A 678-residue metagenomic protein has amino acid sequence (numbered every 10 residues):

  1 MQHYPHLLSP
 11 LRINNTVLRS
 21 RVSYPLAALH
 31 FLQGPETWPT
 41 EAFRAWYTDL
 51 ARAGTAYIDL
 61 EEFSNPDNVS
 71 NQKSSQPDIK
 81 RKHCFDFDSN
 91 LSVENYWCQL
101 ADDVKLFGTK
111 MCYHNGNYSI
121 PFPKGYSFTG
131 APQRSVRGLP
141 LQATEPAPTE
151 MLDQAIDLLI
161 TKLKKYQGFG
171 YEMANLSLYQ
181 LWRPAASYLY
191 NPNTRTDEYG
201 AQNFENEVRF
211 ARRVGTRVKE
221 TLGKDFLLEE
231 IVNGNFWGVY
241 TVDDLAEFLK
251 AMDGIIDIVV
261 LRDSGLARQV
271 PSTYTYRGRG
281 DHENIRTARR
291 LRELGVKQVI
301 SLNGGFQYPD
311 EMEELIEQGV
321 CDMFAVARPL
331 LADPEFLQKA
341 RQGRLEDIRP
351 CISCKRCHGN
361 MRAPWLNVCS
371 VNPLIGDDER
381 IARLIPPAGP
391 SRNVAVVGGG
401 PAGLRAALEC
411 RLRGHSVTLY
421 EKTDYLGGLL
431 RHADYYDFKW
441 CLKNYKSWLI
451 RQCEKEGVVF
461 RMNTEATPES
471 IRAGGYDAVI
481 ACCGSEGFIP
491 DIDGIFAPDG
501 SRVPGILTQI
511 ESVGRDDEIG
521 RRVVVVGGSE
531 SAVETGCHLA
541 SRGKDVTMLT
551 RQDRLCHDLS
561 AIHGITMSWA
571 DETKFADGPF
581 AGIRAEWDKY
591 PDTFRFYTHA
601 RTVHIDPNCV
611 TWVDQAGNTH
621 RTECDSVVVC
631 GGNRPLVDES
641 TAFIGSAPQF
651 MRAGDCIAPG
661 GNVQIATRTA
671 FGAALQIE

Functional and structural regions predicted by a protein language model:
M1-V397, P401, R405-L412, S416 (+4 more regions): Flavin-dependent oxidoreductase catalytic cores
M173, D477-A478, D625-C630: Short SAM/SAH-binding signature in class I
I316, S391-L419, R461-R472, C483-I492 (+3 more regions): Rossmann-like dinucleotide/flavin-binding elements
V320, C453-F460, D499-P504, W587-R595 (+1 more regions): A short helix-to-beta-strand connector/capping loop
I352-W365, I471, Y476-A497: Helix-enriched interaction subdomains in cytosolic or periplasmic regions, typified by TIR/SEFIR signaling/NADase cores
L419-E456, G536-R601, I657-G660: Rossmann-like dinucleotide-binding cores of NAD(P)H-dependent redox enzymes
M462-G474, T598-N608: A conserved short coil-to-beta-strand element within the FAD-binding core of flavoproteins
